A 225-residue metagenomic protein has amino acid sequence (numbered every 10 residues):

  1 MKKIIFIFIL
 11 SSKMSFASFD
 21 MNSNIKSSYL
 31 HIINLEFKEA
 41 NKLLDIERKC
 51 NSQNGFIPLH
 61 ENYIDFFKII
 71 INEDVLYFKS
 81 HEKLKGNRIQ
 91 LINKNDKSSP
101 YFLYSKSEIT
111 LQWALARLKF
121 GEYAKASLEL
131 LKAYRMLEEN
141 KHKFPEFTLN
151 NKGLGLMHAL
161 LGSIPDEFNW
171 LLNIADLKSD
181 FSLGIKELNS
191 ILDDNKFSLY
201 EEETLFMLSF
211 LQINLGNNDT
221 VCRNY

Functional and structural regions predicted by a protein language model:
K3-K13: Sec-dependent N-terminal signal peptides
S11-M21: Bacterial Sec-dependent signal peptides at the C-terminal "C-region" and cleavage site
D20-S23, H31-L44, E61-N224: Short coil/linker segments at helix-helix boundaries
C50-G55: Glycine- and aromatic-enriched membrane insertion/assembly motifs of diderm outer-membrane and organelle channel
